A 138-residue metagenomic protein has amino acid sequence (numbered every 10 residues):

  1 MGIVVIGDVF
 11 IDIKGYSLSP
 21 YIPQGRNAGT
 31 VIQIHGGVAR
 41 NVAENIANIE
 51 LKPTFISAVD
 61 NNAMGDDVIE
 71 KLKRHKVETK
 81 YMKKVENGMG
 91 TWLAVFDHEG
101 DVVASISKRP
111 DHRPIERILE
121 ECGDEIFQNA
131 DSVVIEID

Functional and structural regions predicted by a protein language model:
M1-I56, A63-D67, K73-R74: Glycine-rich phosphate/adenosyl-contacting loop at the front of the ribokinase-like
I3, S132-V133: Hydrophobic beta-strand segments of well-ordered beta-sheets in folded domains
I22-R26, N48-S132: Conserved N-terminal subdomain of the carbohydrate kinase-like
V134-D138: Catalytic beta/alpha-barrel core
